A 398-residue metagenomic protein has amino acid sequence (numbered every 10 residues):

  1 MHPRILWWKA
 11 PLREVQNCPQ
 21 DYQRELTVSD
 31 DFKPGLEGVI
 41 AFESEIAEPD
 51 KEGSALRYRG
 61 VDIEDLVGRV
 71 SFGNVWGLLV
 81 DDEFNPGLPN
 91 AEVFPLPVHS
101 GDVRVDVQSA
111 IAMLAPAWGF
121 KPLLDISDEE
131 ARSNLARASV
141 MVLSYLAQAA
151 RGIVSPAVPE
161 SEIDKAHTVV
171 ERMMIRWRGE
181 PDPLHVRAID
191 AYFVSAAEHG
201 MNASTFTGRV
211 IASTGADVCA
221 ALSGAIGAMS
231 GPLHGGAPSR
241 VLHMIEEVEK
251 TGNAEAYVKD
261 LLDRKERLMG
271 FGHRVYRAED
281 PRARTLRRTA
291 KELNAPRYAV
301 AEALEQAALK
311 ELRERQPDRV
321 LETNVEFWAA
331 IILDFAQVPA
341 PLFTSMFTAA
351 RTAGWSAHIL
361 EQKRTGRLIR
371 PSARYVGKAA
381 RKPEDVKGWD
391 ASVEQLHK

Functional and structural regions predicted by a protein language model:
W7-W8: Tryptophan (W) side chains
C18-K398: Hydrophobic alpha-helical bundle cores within soluble ligand-binding/oligomerization subdomains
